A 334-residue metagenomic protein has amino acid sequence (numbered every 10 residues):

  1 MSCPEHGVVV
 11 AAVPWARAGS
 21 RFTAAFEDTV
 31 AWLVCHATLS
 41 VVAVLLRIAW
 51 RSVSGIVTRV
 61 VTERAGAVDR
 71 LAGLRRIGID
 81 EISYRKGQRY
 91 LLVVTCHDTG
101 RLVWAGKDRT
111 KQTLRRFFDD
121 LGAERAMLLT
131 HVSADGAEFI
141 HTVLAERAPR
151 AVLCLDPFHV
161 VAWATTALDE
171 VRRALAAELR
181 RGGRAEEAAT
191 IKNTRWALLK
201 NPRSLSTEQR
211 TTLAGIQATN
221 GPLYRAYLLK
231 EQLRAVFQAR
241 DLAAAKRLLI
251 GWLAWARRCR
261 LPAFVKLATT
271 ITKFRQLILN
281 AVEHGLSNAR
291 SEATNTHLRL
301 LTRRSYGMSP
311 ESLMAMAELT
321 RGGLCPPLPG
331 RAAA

Functional and structural regions predicted by a protein language model:
M1-Q88, M127, D135, I278-L279: Short, positively charged, Gly/Tyr-enriched micro-motifs that form contact patches at catalytic or ligand/partner
V10-P14, T95-R101: Gly-rich Lys/Arg/Thr-decorated short loops/hinges at beta-loop-alpha junctions or inter-strand turns that position
A16-R17, M127, A151, L175-R180: Short, polar/flexible loop-turn hinges at active-site or ligand-entry regions and domain interfaces
V60, V93-V94, E146-V152, L168-R173: Short secondary-structure boundary/capping segments
R75, C154, G285-S287: Residue-level marker of motif borders
K86-R89, C96-T99, G106-K107, Q112-R116 (+3 more regions): Acidic/histidine-rich catalytic cores and adjacent linkers of DNA breakage/strand-transfer/modification proteins
P157-R181: Short alpha-helix plus adjacent loop in nuclease-associated cores
